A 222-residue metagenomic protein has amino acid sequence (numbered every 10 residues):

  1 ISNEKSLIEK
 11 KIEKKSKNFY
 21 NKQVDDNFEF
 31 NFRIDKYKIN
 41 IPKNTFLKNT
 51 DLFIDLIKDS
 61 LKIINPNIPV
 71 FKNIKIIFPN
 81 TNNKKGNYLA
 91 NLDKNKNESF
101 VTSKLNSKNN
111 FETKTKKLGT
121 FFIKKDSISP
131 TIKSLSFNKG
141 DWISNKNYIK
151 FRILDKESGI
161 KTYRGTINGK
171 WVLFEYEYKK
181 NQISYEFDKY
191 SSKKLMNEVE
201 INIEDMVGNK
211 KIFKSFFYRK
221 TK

Functional and structural regions predicted by a protein language model:
I1-I12, N110, R152-K222: Long, low-complexity serine/threonine/glycine- and acidic-rich segments characteristic of extracellular
Q23-D26, K48-D93, W142: Proteolytic processing hotspots in large secreted/extracellular or virion-associated proteins and select intracellular
D26-N49: Predominantly extracellular/luminal regions of secreted and cell-surface proteins, especially disulfide-bonded
P42, K75-P79, Y148-K156: Short edge beta-strand/loop segments characteristic of extracellular beta-sandwich folds
I63, N95-K104, G169-E175: Surface-exposed loop/edge segments in extracytoplasmic proteins
K85-K96, K161-K170: Change to "...patches in solvent-exposed regions of secreted, membrane-anchored, or virion-exposed structural
K116-L118, K146, K194-E198: Extracellular Ig-like/FN3 beta-sandwich strand-entry sites
S127-K133: Proline-centered linker/hinge motifs at extracellular inter-domain junctions
